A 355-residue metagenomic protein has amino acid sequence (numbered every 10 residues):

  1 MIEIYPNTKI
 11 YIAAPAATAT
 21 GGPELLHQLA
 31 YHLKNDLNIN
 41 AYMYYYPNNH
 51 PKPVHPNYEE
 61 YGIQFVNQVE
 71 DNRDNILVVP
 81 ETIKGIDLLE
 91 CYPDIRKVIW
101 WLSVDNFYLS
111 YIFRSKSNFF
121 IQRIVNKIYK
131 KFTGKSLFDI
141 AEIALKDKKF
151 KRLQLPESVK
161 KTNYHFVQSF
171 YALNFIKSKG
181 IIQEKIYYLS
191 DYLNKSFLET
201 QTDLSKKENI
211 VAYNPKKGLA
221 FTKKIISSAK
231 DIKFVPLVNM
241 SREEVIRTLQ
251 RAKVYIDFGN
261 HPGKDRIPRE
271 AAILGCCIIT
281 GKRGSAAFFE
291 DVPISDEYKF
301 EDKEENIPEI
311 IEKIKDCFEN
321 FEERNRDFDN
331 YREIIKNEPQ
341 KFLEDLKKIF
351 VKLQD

Functional and structural regions predicted by a protein language model:
M1-I76, F175, I279, S285-A286 (+6 more regions): N-terminal pre-catalytic "stem/leader" segment of glycosyltransferase-like enzymes
Y11, H50-K127, E142-L155: Extended catalytic core of nucleotide-activated donor transferases of GT-like folds
L25, D139-V245: Conserved catalytic-core segment of nucleotide-activated headgroup transferases in glycan assembly
P47-N48, V79-I86, V104, Q168-N174 (+3 more regions): Short, polar loop motifs at secondary-structure junctions
V69, K233-F289: Donor nucleotide-activated moiety binding/catalytic core segment of transferases that use nucleotide-activated donors
N72-D74, K161, Q250-R251: Alpha-helix C-terminal capping/helix-to-coil transition sites in glycosyltransferase folds
N106-S115, S196-Q201, V245-T248, D265-P268 (+1 more regions): Short, charged, surface-exposed secondary-structure boundary motifs
